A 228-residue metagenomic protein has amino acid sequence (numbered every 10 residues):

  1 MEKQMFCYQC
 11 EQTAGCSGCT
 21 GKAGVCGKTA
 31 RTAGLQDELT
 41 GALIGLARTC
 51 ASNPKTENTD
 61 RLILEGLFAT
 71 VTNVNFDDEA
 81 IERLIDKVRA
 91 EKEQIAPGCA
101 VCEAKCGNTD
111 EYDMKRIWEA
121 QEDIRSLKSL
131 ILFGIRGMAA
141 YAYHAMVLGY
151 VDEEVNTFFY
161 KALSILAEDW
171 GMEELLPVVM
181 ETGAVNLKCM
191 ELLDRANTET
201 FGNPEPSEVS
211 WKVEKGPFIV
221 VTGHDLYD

Functional and structural regions predicted by a protein language model:
M1-D228: Metallocofactor- and cofactor-centric catalytic cores in central/energy metabolism, strongly enriched
